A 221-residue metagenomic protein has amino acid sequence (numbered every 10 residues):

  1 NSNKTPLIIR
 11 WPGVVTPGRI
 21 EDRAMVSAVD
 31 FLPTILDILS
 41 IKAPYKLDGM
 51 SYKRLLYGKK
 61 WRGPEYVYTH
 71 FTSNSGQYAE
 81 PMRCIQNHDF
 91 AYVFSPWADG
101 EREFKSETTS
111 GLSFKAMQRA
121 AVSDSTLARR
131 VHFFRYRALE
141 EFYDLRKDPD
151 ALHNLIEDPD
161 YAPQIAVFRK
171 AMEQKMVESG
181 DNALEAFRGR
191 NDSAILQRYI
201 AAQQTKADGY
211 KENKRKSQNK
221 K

Functional and structural regions predicted by a protein language model:
N1-K46, M50-G63, H153: Substrate-binding rim/cap in mid-to-C-terminal beta-strand-loop elements of soluble/periplasmic
T5, H88, Y143, K147: Single, functionally critical "micro-switch" positions that shape active/binding sites and transmembrane helices
P12, I38-A43, L56-K60, D89 (+4 more regions): A generic secondary-structure signal for well-formed alpha-helical elements
L32, L39-E141, K216: C-terminal cap/loop subdomain of S1 sulfatases and analogous C-terminal strand-loop tails that border
S123-E140, L145-K221: Long, internal low-complexity/basic segments
